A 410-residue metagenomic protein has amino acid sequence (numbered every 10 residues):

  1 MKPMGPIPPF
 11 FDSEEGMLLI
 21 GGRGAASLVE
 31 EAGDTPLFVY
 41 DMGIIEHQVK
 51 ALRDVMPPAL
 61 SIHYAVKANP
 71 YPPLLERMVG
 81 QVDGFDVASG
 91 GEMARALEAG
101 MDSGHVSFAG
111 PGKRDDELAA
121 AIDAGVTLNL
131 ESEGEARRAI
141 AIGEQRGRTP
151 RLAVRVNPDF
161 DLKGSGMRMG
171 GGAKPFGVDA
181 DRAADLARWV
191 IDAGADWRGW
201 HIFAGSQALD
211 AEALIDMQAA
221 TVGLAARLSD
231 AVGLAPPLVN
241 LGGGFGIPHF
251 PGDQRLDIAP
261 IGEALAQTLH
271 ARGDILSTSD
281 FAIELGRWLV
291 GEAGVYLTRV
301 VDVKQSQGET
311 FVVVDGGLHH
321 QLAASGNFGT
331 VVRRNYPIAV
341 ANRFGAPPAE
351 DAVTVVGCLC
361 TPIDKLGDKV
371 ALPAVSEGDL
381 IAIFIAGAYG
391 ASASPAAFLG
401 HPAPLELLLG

Functional and structural regions predicted by a protein language model:
M1-E144, R148-P150, D192, D196 (+3 more regions): A charged N-terminal "starter" segment
P3, P158-D302, L372, F398-H401: Active-site loop/helix belt of alpha/beta enzymes
V29, H249, L322-A323: Activation segment
E31, Q145-G147, A231-G233, R255 (+3 more regions): Short, glycine- and charge-enriched coil/turn segments that flank and shape catalytic ligand pockets
Q48-R53, P72-E76, K163, L209 (+2 more regions): Short, solvent-exposed polar/charged micro-motifs at secondary-structure junctions
S61-H63, G84, S103-S107, T127-N129 (+7 more regions): Structural preference for beta-strand elements that scaffold enzyme active sites
A65-Y71, A88-G91, P111-K113, E131-E135 (+8 more regions): Active-site beta-loop-alpha junctions enriched in small/polar residues
H270, L276-G410: Charged (often Lys/Glu-rich) extended helix/loop segments that serve as interaction or gating elements
